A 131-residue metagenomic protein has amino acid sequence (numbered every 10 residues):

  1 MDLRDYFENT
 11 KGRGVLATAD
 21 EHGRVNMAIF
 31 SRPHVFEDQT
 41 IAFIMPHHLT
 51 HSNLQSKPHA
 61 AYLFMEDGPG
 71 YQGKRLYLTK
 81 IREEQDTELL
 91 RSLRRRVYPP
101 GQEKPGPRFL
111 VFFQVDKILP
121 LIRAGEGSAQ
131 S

Functional and structural regions predicted by a protein language model:
M1-S131: Binding-site signature for planar aromatic cofactors or substrates
